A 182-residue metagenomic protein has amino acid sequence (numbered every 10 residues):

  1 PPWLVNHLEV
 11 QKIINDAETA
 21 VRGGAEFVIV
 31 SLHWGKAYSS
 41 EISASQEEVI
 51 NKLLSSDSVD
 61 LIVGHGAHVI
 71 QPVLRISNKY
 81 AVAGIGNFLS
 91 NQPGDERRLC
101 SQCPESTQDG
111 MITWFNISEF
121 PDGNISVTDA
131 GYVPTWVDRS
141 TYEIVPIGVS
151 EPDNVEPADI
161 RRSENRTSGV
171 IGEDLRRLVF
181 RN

Functional and structural regions predicted by a protein language model:
P1-N182: Acidic, metal/ion-coordinating pockets
